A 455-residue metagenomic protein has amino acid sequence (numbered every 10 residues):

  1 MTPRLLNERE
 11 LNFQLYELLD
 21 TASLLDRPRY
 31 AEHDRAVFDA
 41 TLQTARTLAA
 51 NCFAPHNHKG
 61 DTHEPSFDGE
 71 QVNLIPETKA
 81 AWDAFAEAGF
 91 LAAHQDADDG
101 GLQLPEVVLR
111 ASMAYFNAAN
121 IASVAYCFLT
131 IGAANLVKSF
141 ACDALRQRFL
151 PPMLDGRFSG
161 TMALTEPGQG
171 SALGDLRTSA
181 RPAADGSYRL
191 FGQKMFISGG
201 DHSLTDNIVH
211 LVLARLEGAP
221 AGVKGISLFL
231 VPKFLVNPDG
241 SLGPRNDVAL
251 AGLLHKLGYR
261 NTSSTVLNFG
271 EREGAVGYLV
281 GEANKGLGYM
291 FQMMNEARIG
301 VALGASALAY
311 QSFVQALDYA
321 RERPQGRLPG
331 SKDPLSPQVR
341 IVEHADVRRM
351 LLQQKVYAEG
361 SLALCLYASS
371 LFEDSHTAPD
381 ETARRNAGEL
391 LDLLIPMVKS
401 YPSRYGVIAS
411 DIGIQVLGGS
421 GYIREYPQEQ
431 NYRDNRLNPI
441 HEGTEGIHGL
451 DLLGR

Functional and structural regions predicted by a protein language model:
M1-A125, R148, E373: Amphipathic, small/basic residue-rich leader segments at the start of a protein or domain
T2-L5, E10, P182, R189 (+4 more regions): Alpha-helix capping/hinge segments and adjacent helical runs
L25, Y278-M293, E322-A345, L371-L390 (+3 more regions): Conserved catalytic-core motifs characterized by acidic clusters
D26-F38, T62-F67, F90-D98, M113-I121 (+10 more regions): Glycine- and acidic
P65, Y126-T130, A141-A183, S369-G388 (+1 more regions): Internal maturation/activation junctions in enzymes
S187, F191-R245: A short core secondary-structure module
F196-S198, L235-A251, K256, V266-A297 (+1 more regions): A glycine-rich, basic-preceded beta-loop-alpha segment at the flavin cofactor/substrate interface of flavin-utilizing
R298-S375: Extended amphipathic alpha-helical segments enriched in small hydrophobics
